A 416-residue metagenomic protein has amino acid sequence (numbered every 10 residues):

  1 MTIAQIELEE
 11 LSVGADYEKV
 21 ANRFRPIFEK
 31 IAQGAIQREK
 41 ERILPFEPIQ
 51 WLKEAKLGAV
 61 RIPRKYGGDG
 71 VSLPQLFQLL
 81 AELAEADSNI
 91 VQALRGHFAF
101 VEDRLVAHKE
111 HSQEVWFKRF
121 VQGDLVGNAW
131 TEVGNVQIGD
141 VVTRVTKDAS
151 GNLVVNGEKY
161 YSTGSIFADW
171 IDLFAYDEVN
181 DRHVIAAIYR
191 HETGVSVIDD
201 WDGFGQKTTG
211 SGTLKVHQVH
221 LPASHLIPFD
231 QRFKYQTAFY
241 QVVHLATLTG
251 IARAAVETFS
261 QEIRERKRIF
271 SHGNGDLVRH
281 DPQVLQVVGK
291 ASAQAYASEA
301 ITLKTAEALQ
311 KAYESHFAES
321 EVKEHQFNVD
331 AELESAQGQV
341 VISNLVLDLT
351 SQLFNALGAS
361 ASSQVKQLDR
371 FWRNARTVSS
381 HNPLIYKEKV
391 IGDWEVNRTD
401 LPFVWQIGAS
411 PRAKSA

Functional and structural regions predicted by a protein language model:
N22-R25, A246, G250-R253, G289-Y296 (+3 more regions): Generic structural signal for well-ordered, non-transmembrane alpha-helical segments in soluble/cytosolic regions
I36-E39, A297-V340, F354-L357: C-terminal helix-coil-helix/basic helical segment that borders enzyme active sites and/or dimer interfaces and provides
F46-E54, A59-E158, T163: Glycine-rich flavin
I49-Q50, K118, N274-H280, K311-E332 (+2 more regions): Charge-rich, acidic-biased intrinsically disordered regions
Y160-G164, Q241-V243, V378: Glycine-rich phosphate/pyrophosphate-binding beta-alpha loops
Y161-V197: A short core secondary-structure module
G203-E299: Glycine-rich beta->alpha junctions and the first turn(s) of the following alpha-helix
N355-A416: Glycine-rich phosphate/cofactor-binding loops in nucleotide/flavin-utilizing enzymes
